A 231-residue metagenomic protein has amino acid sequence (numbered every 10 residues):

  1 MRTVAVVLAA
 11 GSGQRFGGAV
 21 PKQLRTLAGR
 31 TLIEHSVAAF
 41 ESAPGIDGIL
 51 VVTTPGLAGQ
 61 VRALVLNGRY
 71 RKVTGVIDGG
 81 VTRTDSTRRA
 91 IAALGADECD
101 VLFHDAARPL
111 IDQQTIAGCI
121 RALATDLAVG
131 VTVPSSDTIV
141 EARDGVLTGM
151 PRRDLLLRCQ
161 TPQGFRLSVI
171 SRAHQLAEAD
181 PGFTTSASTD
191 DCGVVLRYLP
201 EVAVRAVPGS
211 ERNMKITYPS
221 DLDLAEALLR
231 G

Functional and structural regions predicted by a protein language model:
M1-A58: N-terminal glycine-rich phosphate-binding loop and ensuing alpha1 helix
V6-A10, V51-V52, H104, V131-P134 (+1 more regions): Short beta-strand segments
F16, V61-R62, C119, I139 (+1 more regions): Hydrophobic packing residues within well-ordered alpha-helices of enzyme cores
E34-E98, D180-P181: Conserved N-terminal catalytic core of the sugar/cofactor nucleotidyltransferase
D47-I49, D100, L127-A128, A203: Residues at the starts of beta-strands that form the adenosine-phosphate
L50, R108, A128-G130, T148 (+4 more regions): A residue-level structural signature of the nucleotidyltransferase/glycosyltransferase Rossmann-like core
G75, G80-R143, L155, C159-T161 (+1 more regions): Conserved beta-loop-beta/alpha segment of the NTase-like Rossmann-fold superfamily that binds/positions NTPs
R158-G231: Conserved alpha/beta core of the MobA/IspD/sugar-nucleotide pyrophosphorylase nucleotidyltransferase superfamily
